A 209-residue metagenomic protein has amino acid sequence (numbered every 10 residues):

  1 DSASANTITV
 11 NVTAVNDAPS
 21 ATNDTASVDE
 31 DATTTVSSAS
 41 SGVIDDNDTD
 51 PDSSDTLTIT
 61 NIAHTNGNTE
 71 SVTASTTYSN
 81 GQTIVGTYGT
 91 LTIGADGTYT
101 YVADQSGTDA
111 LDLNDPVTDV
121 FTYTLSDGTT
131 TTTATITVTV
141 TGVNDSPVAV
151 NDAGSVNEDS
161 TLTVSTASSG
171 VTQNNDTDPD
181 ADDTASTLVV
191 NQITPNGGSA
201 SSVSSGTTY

Functional and structural regions predicted by a protein language model:
D1-A14, T76-G142, S199-Y209: Acidic, turn/loop-rich segments in luminal/extracellular domains of secretory-pathway and cell-surface proteins
S4, S20-I84, V148-G206: Extracellular ectodomain surface segments
P19, A103-Q105, P147: Proline-centered helix-kink/hinge sites
